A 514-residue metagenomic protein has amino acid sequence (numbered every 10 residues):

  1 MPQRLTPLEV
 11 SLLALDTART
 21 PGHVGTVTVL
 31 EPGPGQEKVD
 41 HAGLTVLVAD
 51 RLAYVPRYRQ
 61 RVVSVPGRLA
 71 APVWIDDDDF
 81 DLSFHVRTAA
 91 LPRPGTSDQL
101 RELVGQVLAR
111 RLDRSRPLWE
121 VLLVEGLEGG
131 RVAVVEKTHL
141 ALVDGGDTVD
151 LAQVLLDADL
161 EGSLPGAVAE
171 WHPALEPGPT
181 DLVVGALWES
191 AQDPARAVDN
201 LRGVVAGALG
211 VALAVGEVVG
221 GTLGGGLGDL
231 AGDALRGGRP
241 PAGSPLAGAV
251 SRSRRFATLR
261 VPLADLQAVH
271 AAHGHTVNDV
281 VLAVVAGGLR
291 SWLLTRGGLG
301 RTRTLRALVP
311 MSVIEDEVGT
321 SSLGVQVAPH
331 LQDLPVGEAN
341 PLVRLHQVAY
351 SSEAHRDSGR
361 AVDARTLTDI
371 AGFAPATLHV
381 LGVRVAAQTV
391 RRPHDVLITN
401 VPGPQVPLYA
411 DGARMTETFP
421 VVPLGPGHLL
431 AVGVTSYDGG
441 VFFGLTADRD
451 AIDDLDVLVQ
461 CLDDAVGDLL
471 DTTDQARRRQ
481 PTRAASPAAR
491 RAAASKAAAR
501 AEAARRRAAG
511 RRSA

Functional and structural regions predicted by a protein language model:
M1-E9, V27-D40, T45-H428, V432-D463 (+1 more regions): Soluble acyl-CoA-dependent acyltransferase catalytic core bearing the H(X)4D motif
P7-A18: Acidic, low-complexity proline/glycine-rich segments
P21-V24: TRNA-binding/sensing appendages of the translation machinery
